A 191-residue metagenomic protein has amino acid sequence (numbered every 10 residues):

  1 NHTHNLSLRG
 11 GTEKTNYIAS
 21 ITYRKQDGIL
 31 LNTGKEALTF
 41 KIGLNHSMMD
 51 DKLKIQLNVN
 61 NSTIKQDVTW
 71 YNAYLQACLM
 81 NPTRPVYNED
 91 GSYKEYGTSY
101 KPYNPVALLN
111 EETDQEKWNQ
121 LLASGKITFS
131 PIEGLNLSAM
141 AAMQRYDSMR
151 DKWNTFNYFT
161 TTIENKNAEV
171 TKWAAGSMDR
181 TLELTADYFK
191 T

Functional and structural regions predicted by a protein language model:
N1, G28-K35, T39-L122, S138-T191: Surface-exposed loop/interface segments of Gram-negative outer-membrane beta-barrel transport/assembly proteins
N1-S7, Y17-T33: Short strand-turn segments of transmembrane beta-barrel domains in outer membranes, especially the first one or two
S7-E13, T155-N157: Short glycine/proline-enriched loop/turn "hinge" motifs that connect secondary-structure elements and lie
S7-R9, S20, G43-N45, S124-K126 (+2 more regions): Outer-membrane beta-barrel architecture
R9-G10, T22, A142-M143: Non-cytosolic beta-sheet module surface loops
T12-E13, M49-D51, S130-I132, T191: Outer-membrane beta-barrel channels and translocator barrels
L135: An active-site-proximal structural segment forming one wall of the substrate-binding cleft that immediately precedes
